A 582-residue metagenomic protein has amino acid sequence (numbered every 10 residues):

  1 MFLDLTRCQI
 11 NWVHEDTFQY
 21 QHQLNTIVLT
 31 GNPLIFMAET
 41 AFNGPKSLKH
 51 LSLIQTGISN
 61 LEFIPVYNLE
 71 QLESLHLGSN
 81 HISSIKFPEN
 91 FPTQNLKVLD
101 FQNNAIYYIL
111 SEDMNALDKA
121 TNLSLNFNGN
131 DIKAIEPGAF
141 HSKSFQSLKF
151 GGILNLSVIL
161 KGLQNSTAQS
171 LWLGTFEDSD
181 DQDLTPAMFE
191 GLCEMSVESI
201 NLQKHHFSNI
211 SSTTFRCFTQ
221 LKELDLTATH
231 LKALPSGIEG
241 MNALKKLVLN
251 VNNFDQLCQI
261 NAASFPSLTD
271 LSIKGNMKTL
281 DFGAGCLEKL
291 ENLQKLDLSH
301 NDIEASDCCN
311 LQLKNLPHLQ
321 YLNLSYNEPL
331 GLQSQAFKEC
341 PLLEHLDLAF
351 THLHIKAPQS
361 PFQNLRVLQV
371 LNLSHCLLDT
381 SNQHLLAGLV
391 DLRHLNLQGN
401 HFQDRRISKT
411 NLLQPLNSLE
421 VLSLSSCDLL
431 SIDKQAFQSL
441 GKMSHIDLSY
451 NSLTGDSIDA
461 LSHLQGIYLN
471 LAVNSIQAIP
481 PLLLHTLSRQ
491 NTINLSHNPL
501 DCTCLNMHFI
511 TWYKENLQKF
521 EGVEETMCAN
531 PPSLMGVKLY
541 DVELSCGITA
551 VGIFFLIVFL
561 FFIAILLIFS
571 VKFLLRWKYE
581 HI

Functional and structural regions predicted by a protein language model:
M1-I582: Extracellular leucine-rich repeat
